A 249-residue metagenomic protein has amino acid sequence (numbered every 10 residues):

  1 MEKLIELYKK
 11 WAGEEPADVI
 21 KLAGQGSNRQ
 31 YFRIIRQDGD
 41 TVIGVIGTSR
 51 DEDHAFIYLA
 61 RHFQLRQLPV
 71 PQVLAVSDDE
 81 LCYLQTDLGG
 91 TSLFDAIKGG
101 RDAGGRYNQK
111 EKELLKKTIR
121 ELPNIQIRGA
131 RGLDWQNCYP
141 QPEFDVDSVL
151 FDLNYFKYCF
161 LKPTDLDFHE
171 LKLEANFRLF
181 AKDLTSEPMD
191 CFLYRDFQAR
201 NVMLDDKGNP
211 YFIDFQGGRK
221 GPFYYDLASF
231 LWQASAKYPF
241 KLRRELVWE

Functional and structural regions predicted by a protein language model:
L4-W11, A130-P142, D147-S148, D152-L193: An alpha-helical support segment within catalytic cores of ATP-dependent transferases
Y8-A17, R66-L68: Short secondary-structure junctions
E14-F32: ATP-binding glycine-rich phosphate-binding loop
Q30-I35, I125, L179-Y225, K237-Y238: Active-site acidic catalytic loop and adjacent metal/ATP-binding pocket of ATP-dependent phosphoryl transfer enzymes
F32-L150, K162: ATP-binding pocket architecture of kinase catalytic cores
V42-I43, P69, Y83, C191 (+2 more regions): Protein kinase-like catalytic core scaffold
G132, L150, A199, L204 (+2 more regions): Glycan-recognition and catalytic cores of secretory/periplasmic carbohydrate-active enzymes
N154-P163, F223-E249: Active-site activation/catalytic loop segments of kinase-like enzymes and analogous catalytic loops in related
